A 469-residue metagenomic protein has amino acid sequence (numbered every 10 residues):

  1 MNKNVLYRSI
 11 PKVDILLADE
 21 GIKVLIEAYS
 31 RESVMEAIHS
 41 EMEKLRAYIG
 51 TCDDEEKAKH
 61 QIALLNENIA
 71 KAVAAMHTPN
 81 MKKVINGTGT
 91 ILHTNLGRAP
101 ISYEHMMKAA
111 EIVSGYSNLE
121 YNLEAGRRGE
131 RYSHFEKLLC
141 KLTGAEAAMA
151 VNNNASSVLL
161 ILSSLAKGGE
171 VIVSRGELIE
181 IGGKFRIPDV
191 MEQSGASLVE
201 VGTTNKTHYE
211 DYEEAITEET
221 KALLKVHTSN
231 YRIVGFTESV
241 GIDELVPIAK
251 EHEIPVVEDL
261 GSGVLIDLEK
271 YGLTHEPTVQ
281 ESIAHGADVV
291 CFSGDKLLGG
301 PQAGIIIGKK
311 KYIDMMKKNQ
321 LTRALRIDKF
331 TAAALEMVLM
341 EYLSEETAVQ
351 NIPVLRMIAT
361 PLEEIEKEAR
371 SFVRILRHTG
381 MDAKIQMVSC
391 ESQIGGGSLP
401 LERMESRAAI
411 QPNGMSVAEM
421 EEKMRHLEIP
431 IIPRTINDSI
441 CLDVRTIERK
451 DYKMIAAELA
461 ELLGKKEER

Functional and structural regions predicted by a protein language model:
M1-V73: Long amphipathic alpha-helical segments
I10-P11, I85-G89, L298-P301, M404 (+1 more regions): Short Gly/Ser/Thr- and Asp/Glu-enriched loop/turn motifs at secondary-structure junctions
E43, A47, G87-T88, R98-E124: Glycine-rich phosphate-binding segment of PLP-dependent enzymes
T51-I101, M107-K108: Long amphipathic N-terminal alpha/beta scaffold segment
N80-M81, A148, I429-R434: A short linear hydrophobic-aromatic micro-motif
G126-Y342, E458: Conserved PLP-enzyme active-site core in the AAT-like
K311, N319-Q320, I327-H378, V388-E391 (+1 more regions): Structural motif of enzymes handling amino- and sulfur-group chemistry
L362, E366-K450, M454-I455: Conserved C-terminal alpha-helix-loop-beta "cap" of PLP-dependent enzymes that closes/shapes the active-site mouth
